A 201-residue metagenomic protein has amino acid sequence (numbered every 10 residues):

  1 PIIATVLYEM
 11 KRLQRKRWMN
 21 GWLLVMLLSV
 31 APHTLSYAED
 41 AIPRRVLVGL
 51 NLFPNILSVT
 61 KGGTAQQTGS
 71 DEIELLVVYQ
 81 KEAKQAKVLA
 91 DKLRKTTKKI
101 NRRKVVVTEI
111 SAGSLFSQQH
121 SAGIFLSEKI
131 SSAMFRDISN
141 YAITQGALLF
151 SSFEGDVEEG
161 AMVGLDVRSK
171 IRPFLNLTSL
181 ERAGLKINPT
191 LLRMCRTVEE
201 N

Functional and structural regions predicted by a protein language model:
P1-R15: N-terminal secretory signal peptides that target proteins for export/translocation
V6-M10, S29, T34: N-terminal regions of proteins, emphasizing targeting and processing segments when present
L13, G21-W22, H33-N201: Short hydrophobic alpha-helices and adjacent helix-cap/hinge residues
L23-L28: Hydrophobic helical h-region of N-terminal Sec-dependent signal peptides in bacterial secretory/periplasmic proteins
